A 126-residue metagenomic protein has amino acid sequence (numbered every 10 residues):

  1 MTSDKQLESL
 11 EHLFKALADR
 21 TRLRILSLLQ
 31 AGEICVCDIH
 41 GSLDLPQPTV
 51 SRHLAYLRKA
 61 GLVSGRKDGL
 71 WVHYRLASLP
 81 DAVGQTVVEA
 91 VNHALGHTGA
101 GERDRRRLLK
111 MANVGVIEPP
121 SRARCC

Functional and structural regions predicted by a protein language model:
M1-Q6, K59, S78-C126: C-terminal regulatory/oligomerization modules of transcriptional regulators
K5-T49, A55, W71-D81: N-terminal helix-turn-helix DNA-binding core of bacterial DNA-binding proteins
P48-V50, S121-R122: Intrinsically disordered, low-complexity segments enriched in proline/serine/threonine
K59-D68, R75-L76: Beta-hairpin "wing" of winged helix-turn-helix
